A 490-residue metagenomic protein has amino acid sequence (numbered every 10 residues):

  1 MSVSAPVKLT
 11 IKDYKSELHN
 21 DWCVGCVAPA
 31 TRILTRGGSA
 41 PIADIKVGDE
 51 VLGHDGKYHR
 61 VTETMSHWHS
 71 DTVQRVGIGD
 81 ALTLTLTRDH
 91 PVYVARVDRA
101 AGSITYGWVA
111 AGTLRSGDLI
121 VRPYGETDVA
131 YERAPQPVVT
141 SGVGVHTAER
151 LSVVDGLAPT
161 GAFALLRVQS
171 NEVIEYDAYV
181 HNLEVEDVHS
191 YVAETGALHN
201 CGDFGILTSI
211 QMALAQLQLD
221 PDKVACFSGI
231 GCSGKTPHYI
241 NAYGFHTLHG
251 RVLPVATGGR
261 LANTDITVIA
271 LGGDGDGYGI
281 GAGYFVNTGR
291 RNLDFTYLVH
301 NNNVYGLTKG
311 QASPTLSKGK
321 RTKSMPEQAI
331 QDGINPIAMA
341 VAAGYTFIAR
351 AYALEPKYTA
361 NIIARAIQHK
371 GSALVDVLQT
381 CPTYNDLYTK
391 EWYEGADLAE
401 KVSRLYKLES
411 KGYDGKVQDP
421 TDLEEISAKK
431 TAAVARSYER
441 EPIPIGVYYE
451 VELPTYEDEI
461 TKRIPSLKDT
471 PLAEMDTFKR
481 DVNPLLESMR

Functional and structural regions predicted by a protein language model:
M1-K12, S16-D21, C201, C381-R490: Flexible, low-complexity linker and terminal segments
I11-N20, G234-F245, I266-V268, S317-K323: Glycine/charged-rich beta-loop-alpha catalytic/anionic-binding loops adjacent to active sites
L18, D89, D220-V224, V252 (+6 more regions): Short coil/turn connectors at secondary-structure junctions
W22-V24, A270-G272, F347-Y352: Short catalytic-loop micro-motif centered on adjacent basic/acidic residues
V27, T31, S228-G306, A360-N361: Thiamine diphosphate
V27-N200: HINT superfamily self-processing domains
C201-L248: Active-site diphosphate/adenylate-binding microenvironment
G279-F295, H300, V304-E441: Glycine-rich ThDP/TPP pyrophosphate-binding loop and its adjacent helix/strand module within ThDP-dependent enzymes
